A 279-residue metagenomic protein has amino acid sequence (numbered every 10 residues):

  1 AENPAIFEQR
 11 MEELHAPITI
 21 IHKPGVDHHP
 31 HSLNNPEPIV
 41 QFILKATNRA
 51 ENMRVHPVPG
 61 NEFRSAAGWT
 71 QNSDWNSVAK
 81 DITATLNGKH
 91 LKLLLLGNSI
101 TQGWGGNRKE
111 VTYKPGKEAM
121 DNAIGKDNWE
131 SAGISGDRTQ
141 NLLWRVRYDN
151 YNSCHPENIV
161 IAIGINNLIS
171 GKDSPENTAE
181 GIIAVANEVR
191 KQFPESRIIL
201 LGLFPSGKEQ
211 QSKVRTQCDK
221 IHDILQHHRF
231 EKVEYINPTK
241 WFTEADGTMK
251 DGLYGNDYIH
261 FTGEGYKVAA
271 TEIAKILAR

Functional and structural regions predicted by a protein language model:
E2-M53, G255-H260, K267, T271 (+1 more regions): C-terminal catalytic histidine-bearing segment of alpha/beta-hydrolase fold enzymes
N3, P175-A184, V214-H222: Charged helix-capping and loop-helix junction motifs
P4, S32, G105-R108, G171-K172 (+1 more regions): Short, solvent-exposed loop/turn and secondary-structure capping segments
T19-H22, K92-G97, N128-G133, E157-I163 (+3 more regions): Structural recognition of the beta-strand scaffold that forms the well-ordered cores of secreted hydrolase catalytic
P59-S135, Q140-H155: Serine-esterase "nucleophile elbow" of acetyl-processing enzymes
N72-H90, G125, D149-N158, N166-N167 (+3 more regions): Extracellular glycan-modifying ectodomains
W129-I134, R138, G164-T178, K208-V214: Surface-exposed cleft-lining segments at the edges of enzyme active sites
P205-R279: Catalytic His-Asp segment of secreted/periplasmic serine-dependent ester chemistry enzymes
